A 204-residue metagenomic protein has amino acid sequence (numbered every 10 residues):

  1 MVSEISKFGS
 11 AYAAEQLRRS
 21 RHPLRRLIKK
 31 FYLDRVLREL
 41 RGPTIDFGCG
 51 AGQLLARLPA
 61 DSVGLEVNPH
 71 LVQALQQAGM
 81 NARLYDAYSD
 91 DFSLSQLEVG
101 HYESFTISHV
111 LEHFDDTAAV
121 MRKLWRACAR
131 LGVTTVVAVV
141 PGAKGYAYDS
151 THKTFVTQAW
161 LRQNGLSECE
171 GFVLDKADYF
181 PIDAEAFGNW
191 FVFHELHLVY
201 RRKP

Functional and structural regions predicted by a protein language model:
M1-G100, S104, S108, M121 (+3 more regions): Conserved N-terminal segment of class I S-adenosyl-L-methionine
S89-D90, D115-P204: S-adenosyl-L-methionine-dependent methyltransferase catalytic module, highlighting the catalytic core
H109-H113: Short catalytic micro-motifs in class I SAM-dependent methyltransferases
